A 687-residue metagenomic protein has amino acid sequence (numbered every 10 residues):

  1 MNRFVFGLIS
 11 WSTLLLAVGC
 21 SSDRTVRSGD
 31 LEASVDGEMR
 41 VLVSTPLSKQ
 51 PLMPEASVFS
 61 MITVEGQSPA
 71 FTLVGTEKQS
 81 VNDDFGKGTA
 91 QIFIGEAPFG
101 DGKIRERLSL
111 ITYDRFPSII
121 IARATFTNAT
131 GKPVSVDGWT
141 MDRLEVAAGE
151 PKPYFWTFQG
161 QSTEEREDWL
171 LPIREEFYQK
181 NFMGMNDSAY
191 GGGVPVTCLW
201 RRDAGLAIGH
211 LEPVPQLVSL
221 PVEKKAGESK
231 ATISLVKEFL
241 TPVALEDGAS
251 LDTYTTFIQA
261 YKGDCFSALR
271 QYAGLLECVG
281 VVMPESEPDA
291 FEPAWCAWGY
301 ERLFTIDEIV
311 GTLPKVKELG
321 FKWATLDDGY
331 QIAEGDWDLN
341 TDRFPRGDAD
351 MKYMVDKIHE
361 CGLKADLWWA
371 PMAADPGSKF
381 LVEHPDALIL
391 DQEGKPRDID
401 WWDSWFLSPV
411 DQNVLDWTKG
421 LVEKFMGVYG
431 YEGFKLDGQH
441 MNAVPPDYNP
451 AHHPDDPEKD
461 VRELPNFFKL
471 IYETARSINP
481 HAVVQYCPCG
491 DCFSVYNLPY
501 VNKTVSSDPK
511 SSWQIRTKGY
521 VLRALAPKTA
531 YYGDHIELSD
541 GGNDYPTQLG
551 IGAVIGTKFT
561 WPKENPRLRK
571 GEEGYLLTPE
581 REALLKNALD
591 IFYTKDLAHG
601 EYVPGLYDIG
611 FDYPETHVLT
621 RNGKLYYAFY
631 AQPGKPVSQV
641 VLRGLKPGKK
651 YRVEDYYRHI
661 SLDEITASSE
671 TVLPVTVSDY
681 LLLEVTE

Functional and structural regions predicted by a protein language model:
S12-T25: Bacterial Sec-dependent signal peptides at the C-terminal "C-region" and cleavage site
D23-K224, S229, E654-S661: Polysaccharide-binding surfaces and accessory modules of carbohydrate-active proteins
D30, V243-K262, S678-T686: Short Pro-Gly-centered flexible turn/kink motifs
S188-A207, D608-P647: Carbohydrate-binding surface patches
P288-E423, Y429-G433, M441-H453: Aromatic-lined carbohydrate-binding/catalytic grooves of carbohydrate-active enzymes
L381-D416, R462-E572: Glycan-recognition surfaces
G552-G556, W561-I609: Aromatic- and carboxylate-lined catalytic core of secreted/periplasmic carbohydrate-active enzymes
L662-E687: C-terminal beta-strand-rich structural cap/linker in extracellular carbohydrate-active enzymes
